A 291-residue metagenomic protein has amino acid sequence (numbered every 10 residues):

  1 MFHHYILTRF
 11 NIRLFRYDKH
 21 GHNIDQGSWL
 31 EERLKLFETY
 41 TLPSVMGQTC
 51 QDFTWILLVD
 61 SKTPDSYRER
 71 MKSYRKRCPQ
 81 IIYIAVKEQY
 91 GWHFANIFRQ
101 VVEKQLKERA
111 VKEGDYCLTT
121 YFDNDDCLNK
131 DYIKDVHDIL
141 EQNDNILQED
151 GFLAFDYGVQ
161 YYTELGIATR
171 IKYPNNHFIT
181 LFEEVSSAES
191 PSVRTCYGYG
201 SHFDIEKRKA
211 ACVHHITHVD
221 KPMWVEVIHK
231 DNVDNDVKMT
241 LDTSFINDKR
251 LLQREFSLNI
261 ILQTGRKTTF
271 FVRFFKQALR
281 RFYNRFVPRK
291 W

Functional and structural regions predicted by a protein language model:
M1, L7, I179-W291: C-terminal catalytic/acceptor-binding lobe
M1-M46, W291: N-proximal low-complexity "stem/linker" segments adjacent to membrane-targeting elements
H4, G47-I56, C78-I82: Short loop->beta transition adjacent to catalytic acidic/histidine clusters or analogous donor-positioning motifs
Y5-G21, D60, A85-E88, D156-G158 (+1 more regions): Short loop/turn segments at strand-loop or loop-helix junctions that form parts of catalytic or ligand-binding pockets
L14-R16, T63-Y67, G91-H93, N129 (+2 more regions): Short catalytic/ligand-binding loop motif for oxyanion handling, primarily in non-cytosolic enzymes, centered on
K19-G27, L57-Y121: Active-site-proximal specificity loops/subdomain of glycosyltransferases
Y90-K112, T120, N129-H215: Conserved catalytic core of nucleotide-sugar-dependent glycosyltransferases
D125-C127: Acidic metal-phosphate-binding loop of nucleotide-sugar-dependent transferases
